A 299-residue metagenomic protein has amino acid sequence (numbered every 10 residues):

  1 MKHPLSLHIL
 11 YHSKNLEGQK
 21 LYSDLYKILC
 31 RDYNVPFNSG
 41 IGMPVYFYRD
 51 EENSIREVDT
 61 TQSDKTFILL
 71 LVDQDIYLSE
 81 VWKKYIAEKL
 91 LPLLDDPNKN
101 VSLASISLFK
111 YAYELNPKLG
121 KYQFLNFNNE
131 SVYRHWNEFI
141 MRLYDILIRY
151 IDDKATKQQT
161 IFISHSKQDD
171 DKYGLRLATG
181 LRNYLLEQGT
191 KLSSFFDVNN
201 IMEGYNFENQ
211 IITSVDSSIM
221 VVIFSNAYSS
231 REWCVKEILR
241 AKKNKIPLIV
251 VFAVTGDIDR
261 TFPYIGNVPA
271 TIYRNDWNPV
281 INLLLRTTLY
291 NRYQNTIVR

Functional and structural regions predicted by a protein language model:
M1-I76, W82-L90, L94-V101, L108-L115 (+5 more regions): Conserved N-terminal substructure of TIR/SEFIR domains
I76-S79, Y228-S230: Short glycine-rich, flexible loops that bind phosphorylated cofactors or substrates
F124-S131, P269-D276: Short acidic-hydrophobic, aromatic-tinged amphipathic segments that line or gate anion-handling sites
I212-T213, T261, I265-A270: Short, hinge-like loop/turn segments at secondary-structure boundaries
F252-A253: SF2 helicase/translocase ATPase core recognition
P269, N275-N291, T296-R299: Extended alpha-helical scaffolding regions
